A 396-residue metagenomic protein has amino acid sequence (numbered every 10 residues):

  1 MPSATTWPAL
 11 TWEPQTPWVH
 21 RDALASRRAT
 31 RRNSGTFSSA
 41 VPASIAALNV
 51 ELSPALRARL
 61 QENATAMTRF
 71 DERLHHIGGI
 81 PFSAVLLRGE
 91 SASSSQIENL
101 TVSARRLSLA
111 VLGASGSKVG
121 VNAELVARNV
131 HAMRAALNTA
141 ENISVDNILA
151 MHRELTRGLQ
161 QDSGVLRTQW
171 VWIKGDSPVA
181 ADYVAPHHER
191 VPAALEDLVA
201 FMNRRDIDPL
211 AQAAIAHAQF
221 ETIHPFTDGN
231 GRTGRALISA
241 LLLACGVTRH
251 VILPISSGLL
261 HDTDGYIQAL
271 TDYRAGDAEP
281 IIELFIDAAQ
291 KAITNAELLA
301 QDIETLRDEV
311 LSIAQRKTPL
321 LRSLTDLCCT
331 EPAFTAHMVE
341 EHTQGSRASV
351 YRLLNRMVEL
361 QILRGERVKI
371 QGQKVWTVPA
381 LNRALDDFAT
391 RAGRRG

Functional and structural regions predicted by a protein language model:
M1-G396: FIC/Doc superfamily catalytic core
